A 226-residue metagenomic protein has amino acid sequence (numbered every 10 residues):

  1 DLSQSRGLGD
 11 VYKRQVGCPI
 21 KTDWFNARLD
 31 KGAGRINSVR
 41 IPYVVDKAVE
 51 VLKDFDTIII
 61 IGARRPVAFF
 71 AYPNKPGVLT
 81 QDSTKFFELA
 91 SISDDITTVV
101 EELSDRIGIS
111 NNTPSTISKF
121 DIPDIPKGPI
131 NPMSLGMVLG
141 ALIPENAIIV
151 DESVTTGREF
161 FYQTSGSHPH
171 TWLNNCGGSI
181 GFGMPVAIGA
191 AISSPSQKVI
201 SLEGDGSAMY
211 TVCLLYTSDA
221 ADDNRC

Functional and structural regions predicted by a protein language model:
D1-Y12, Y216-C226: Single conserved hydrophobic/aromatic residue that forms the stacking wall/gate of nucleotide- or nucleobase-binding
S3-R6, D10-P19, G136-I148: A short, flexible N-terminal coil/short beta segment enriched in small residues
R6, D10-L89, S167-S196, M209-C213: Glycine-rich, anion-gripping cofactor-binding loops and their flanking helix/strand elements in enzyme active sites
V44-D54, D82, D95-L103, N131-L139 (+4 more regions): General structural feature for long, well-ordered alpha-helical segments within catalytic domains of soluble enzymes
T57, I148, K198-I200: Structural motif
I60-G62, E152, L202-E203, R225: Short beta-strand segments
N74-K75, T80-N111: Terminal amphipathic helices with adjacent charged low-complexity linkers/tails
S115-S196: Active-site diphosphate/adenylate-binding microenvironment
